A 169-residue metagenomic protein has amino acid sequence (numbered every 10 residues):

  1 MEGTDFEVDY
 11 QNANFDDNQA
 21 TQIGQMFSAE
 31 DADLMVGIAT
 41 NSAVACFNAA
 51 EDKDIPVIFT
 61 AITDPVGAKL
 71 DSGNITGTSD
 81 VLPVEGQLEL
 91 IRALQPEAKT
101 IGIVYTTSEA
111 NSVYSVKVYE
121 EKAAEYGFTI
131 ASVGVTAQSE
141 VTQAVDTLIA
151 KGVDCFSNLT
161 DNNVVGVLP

Functional and structural regions predicted by a protein language model:
M1-N12: Signal peptide-proximal N-terminal region of secreted/periplasmic/extracellular or secretory-lumen proteins
F15, N41-V44, T63-G67, T107-N111 (+2 more regions): Solvent-exposed loop/turn segments at secondary-structure junctions within structured extracellular/periplasmic domains
D17-L34, T142-D154: Short, well-structured alpha-helical segments in soluble
T21-G24, T40-F47, E85-L88, V116 (+3 more regions): Extracytoplasmic/secreted envelope proteins and their assembly/folding machinery, especially bacterial periplasmic
S28-T40, I101-I103, A131-V133, G152-V164: Periplasmic-binding protein-like
A45, E51-V84: Flexible loop/hinge segments that line or gate small-molecule binding clefts
D80-Y126: An alpha-beta-alpha
